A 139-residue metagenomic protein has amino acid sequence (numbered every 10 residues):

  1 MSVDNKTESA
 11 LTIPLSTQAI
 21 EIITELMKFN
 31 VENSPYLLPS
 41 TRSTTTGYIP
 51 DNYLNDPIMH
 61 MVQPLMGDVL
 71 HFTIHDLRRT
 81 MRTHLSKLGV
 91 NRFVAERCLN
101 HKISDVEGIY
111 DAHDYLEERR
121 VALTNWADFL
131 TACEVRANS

Functional and structural regions predicted by a protein language model:
V3-K6, I20, L99-V135: Catalytic-site neighborhood detector that most strongly recognizes the C-terminal catalytic loop/helix of tyrosine
T7-T12: Short, mixed charged/polar active-site loops that provide acid/base catalysis or chelate metal/phosphate cofactors
I13, M27-Y36, T44-T46, N55-R97 (+2 more regions): Short, basic (Lys/Arg/His-rich) helix/loop patches that form interaction surfaces in the mid-to-C-terminal regions
I23-T24: A structural signal for short hydrophobic/aromatic patches embedded in well-ordered alpha helices
L37-T44, G108-D111: Short linear capping/connector segments at secondary-structure termini
P50: Active-site core of glycosidic bond-cleaving carbohydrate-active enzymes
